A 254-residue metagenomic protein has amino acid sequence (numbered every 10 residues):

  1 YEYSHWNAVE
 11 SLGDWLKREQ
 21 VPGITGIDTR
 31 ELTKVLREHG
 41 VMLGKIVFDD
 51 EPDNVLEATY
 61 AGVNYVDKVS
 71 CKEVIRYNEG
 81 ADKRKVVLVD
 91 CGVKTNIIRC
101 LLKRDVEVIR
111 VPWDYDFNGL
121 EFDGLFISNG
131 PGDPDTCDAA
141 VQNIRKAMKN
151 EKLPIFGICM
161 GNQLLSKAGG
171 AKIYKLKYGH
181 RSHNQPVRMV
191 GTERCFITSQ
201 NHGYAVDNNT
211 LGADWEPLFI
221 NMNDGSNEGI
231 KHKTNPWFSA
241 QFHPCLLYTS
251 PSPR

Functional and structural regions predicted by a protein language model:
Y1-K85, V89-C100, V106, R110-P112 (+2 more regions): RNA-binding accessory domains that recognize and position tRNA/RNA substrates
P22, K85, P154-F156, K172 (+1 more regions): Proline-centered loop/turn at the N-terminus of a beta-strand
A81-V86, E193-C195, H232-W237: Beta-strand-turn-beta hairpins that frame and shape the catalytic cleft of phosphate-ester-processing enzymes
E121-L125: Short acidic/histidine-rich motifs immediately flanking catalytic phosphotransfer sites in two-component signaling
N129-I197, G203-A205: Cysteine-nucleophile active-site neighborhood
R194-T234: Catalytic beta-strand/loop cores that center a nucleophilic Ser/Cys/Thr and support acyl-enzyme chemistry
N201-G203, P244-L247: Glycine-rich phosphate/pyrophosphate-binding beta-alpha loops
Y248-P253: Conserved small/polar residues in nucleotide/adenosyl-binding loops
